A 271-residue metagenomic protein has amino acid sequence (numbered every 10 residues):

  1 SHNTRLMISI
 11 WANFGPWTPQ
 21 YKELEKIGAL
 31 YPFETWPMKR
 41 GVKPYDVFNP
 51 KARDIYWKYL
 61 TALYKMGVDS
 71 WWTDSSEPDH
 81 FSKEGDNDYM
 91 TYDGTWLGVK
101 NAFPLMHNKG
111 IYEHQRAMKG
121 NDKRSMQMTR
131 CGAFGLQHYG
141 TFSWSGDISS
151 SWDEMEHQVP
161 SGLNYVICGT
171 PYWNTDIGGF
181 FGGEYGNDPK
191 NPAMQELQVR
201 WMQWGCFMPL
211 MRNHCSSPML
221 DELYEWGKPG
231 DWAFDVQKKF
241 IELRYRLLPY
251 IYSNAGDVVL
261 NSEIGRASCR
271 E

Functional and structural regions predicted by a protein language model:
S1-R270: Catalytic-domain carbohydrate-binding cleft regions of carbohydrate-active enzymes
